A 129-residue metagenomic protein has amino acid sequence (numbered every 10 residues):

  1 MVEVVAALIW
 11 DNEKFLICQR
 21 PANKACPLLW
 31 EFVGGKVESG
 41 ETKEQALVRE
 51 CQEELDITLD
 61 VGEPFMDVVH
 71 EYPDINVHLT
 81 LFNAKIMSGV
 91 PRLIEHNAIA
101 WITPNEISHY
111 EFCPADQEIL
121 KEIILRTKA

Functional and structural regions predicted by a protein language model:
M1-L16, K36: Conserved N-terminal beta-strand and adjoining loop/helix that marks the start of the Nudix/MutT-like hydrolase domain
E3-V5, E13, V77-T80, N97: Change "...and in nucleic-acid phosphodiester-cleaving endonucleases..." to "...and in nucleic-acid processing enzymes
I9-W10, I17, I86, W101: Conserved hydrophobic "DFG−1" position in protein kinase catalytic cores
K14-E53: Conserved Nudix-box catalytic region and its N-terminal flanking loop in Nudix hydrolases and closely related
L47-C51, P64, F82, I99 (+1 more regions): Hydrophobic packing within well-folded, soluble alpha/beta domains
E54-V61: Short secondary-structure junctions
T58, V68-V90, A100, I123: Active-site-adjacent beta-strand/loop module that shapes the phosphate/pyrophosphate-binding cleft
N83, R92-I123: NUDIX/MutT-family hydrolases
